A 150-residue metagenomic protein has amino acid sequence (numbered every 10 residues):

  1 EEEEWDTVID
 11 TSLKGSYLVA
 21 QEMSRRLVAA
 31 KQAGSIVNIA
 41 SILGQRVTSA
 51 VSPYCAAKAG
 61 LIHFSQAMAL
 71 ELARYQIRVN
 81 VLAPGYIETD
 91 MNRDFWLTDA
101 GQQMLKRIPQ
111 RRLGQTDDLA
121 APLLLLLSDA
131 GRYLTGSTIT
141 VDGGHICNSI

Functional and structural regions predicted by a protein language model:
E1-I9, M104: Substrate-binding pocket helix/loop in short-chain dehydrogenase/reductase
A20, A57, S65: Active-site helix of classical SDR
R25, L70-R74, R132: Alpha-helical segment proximal to the catalytic Tyr-Lys
S41: Residue(s) in the substrate-gating loop at a strand-loop-helix junction that position the organic substrate next
R46, L124, T135-I150: Short C-terminal tail/terminal secondary-structure segment of NAD(P)H-dependent dehydrogenase/reductase domains
V47-C55, A67: Active-site loop-to-helix junction immediately N-terminal to the catalytic Tyr of the SDR YXXXK motif in Rossmann-fold
I108-L119: A conserved structural motif in NAD(P)-dependent oxidoreductases
